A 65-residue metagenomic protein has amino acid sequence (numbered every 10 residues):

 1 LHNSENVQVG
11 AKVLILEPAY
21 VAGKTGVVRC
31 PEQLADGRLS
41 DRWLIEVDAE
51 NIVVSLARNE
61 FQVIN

Functional and structural regions predicted by a protein language model:
H2-N65: Basic/aromatic-rich interaction segments and small domains that mediate binding to polyanionic partners
